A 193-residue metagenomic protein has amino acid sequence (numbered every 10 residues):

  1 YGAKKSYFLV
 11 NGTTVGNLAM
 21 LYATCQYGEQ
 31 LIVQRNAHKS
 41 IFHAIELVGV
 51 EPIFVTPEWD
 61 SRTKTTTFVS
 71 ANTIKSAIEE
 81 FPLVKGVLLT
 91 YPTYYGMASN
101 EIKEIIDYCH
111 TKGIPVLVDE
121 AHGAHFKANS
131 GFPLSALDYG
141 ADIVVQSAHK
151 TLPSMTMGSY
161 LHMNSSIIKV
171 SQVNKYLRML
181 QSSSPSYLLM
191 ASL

Functional and structural regions predicted by a protein language model:
Y1-G12: Conserved N-terminal alpha-helix of the aminotransferase class I/II PLP-enzyme fold
N11-S192: Conserved PLP-enzyme active-site core in the AAT-like
